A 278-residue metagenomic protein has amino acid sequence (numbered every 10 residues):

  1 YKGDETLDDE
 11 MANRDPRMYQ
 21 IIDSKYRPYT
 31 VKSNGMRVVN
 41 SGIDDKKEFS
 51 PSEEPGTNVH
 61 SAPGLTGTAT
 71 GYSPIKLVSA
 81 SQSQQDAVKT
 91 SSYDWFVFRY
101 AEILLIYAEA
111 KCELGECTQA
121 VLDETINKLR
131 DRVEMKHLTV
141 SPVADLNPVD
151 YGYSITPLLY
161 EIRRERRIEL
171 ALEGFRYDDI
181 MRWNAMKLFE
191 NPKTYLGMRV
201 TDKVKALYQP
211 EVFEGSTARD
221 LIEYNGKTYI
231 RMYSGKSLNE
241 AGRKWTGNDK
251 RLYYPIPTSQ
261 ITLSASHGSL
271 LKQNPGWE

Functional and structural regions predicted by a protein language model:
Y1-E278: Acidic/polar-rich alpha-helix caps and helix-coil junctions
